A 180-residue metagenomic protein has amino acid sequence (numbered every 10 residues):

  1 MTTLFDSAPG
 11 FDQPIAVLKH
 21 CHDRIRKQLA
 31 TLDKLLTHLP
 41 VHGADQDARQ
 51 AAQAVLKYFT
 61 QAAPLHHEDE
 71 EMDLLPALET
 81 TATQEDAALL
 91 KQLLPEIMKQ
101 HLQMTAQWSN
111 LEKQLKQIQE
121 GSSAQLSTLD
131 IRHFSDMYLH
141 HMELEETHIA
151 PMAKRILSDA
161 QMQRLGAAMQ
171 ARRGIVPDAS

Functional and structural regions predicted by a protein language model:
M1-S180: Small-residue-biased structural context
